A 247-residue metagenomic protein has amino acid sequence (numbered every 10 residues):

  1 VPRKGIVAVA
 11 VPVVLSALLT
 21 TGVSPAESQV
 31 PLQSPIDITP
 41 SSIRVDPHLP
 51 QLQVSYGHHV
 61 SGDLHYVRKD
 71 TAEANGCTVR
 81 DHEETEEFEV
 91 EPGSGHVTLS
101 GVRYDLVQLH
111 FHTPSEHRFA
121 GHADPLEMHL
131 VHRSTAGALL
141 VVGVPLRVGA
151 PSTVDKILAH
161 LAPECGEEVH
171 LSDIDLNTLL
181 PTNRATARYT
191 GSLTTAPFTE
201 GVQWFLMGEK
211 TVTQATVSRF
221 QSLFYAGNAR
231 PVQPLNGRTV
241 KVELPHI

Functional and structural regions predicted by a protein language model:
R3-S16: Sec-dependent N-terminal signal peptides
K4, L19-I247: Alpha-carbonic anhydrase
